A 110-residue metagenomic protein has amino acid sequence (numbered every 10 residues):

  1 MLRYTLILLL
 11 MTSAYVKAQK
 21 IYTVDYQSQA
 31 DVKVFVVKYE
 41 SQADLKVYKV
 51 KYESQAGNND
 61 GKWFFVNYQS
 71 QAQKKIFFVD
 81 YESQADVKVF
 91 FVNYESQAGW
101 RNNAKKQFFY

Functional and structural regions predicted by a protein language model:
M1-S13: Sec-dependent N-terminal signal peptides
K17-Y110: Repetitive, compositionally biased segments used for assembly/scaffolding
